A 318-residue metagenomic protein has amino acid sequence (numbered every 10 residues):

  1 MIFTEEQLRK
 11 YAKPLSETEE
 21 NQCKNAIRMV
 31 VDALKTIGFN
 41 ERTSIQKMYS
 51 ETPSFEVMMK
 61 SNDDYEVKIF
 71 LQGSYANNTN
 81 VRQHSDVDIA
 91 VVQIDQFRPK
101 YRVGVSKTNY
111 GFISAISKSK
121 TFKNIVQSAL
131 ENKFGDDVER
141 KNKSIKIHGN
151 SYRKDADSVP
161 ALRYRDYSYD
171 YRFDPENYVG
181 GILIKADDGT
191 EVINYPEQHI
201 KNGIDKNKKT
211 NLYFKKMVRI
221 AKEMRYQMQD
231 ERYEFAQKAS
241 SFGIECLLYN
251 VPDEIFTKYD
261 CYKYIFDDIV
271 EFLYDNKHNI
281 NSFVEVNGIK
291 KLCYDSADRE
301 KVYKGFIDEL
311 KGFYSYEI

Functional and structural regions predicted by a protein language model:
M1-F70, S74-H84, Q96-F112, G288-C293: N-terminal regions immediately upstream of nucleotidyltransferase
T4-L8, M29, H278-I318: Terminal (often C-terminal) interaction modules
L15, Q22, K206-K209, D298: Non-transmembrane, amphipathic alpha-helical segments
R28-V31, S114-N276, K311-I318: Catalytic cores of NTP-dependent nucleotidyl/adenyl transfer enzymes across multiple folds
Y49-Y65, K146-K154, A239-Y249, G288-D298: Amphipathic alpha-helical surface "interface" segments used for docking/oligomerization or membrane association within
V67, K143-I145, N281-V284: Residue-level recognition of the N-termini of beta-strands and the immediately preceding loop/turn
S85-V87, A156: Change "...and in nucleic-acid phosphodiester-cleaving endonucleases..." to "...and in nucleic-acid processing enzymes
A90-Q96: Short loop/turn segments at strand-loop or loop-helix junctions that form parts of catalytic or ligand-binding pockets
